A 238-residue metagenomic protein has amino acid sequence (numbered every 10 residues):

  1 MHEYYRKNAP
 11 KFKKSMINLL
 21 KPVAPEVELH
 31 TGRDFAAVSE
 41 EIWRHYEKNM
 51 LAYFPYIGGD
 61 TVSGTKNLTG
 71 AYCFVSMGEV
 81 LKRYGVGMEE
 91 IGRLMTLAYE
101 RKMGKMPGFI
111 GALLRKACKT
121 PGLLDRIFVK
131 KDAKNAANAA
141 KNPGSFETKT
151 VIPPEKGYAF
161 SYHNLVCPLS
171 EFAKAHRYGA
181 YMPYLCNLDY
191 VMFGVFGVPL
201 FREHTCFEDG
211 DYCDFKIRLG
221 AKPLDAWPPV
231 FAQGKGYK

Functional and structural regions predicted by a protein language model:
M1-Y84: N-terminal, charged low-complexity regulatory/assembly segments
T69-A175: Amphipathic interaction/junction segments at domain boundaries or subunit interfaces
Y72, S76, L188, G210: Short, well-structured alpha-helical interface segments that form or flank functional binding sites
K149-F207: Short, hydrophobic/π-rich interface segment
L169-E171, A221-A226: Short, charged/polar, Gly/Pro-enriched secondary-structure boundary elements
P199, C206, D211-L219: C-terminal edge-of-domain segments
V230-K238: Short, cationic low-complexity segments
